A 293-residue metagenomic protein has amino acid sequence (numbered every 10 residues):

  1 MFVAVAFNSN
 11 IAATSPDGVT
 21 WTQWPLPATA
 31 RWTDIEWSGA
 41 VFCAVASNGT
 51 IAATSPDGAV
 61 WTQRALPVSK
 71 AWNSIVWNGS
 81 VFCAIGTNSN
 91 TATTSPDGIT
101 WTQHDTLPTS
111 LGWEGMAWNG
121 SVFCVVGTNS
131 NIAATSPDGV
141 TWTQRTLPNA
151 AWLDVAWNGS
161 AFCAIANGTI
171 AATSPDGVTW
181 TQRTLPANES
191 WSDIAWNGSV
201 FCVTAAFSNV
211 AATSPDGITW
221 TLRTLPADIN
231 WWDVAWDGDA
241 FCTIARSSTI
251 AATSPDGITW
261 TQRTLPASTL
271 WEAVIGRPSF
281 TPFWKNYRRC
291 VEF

Functional and structural regions predicted by a protein language model:
M1-A4, V41-A44, V81-A84, V122-V125 (+4 more regions): Entry beta-strands of beta-propeller and related beta-repeat scaffolds
M1-T20, L26, R263-L265, I275-P282: An edge-strand/N-cap motif at the start of beta-rich repeat modules
T14-S15, T54-S55, T94-S95, T135-S136 (+3 more regions): Conserved Ser/Thr-centered positions that define the repeating blades of beta-propeller domains
W21-P25, W61-A65, W101-T106, W142-T146 (+3 more regions): A short beta-strand motif characteristic of beta-propeller blades
P27-W32, P67-W72, P108-G112, P148-W152 (+3 more regions): Short coil/turn segments at the loop-to-beta-strand junctions that recur within blades of beta-propeller repeat folds
I35, I75, M116, V155 (+3 more regions): Hydrophobic core register within WD40 beta-propeller blades
R246-T253, I258, R263-V291: Blade-level signature of beta-propeller repeat domains, shared across WD40, Kelch, NHL, RCC1 and BNR/Asp-box propellers
